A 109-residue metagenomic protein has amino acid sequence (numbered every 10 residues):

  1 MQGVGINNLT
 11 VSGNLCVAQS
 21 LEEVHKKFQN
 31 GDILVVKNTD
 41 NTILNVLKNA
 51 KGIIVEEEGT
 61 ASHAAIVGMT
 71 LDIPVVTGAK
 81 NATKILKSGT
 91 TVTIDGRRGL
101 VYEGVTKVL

Functional and structural regions predicted by a protein language model:
M1-G3: C-terminal amphipathic alpha-helical interaction region
G5, T10-E23, K27-I33, K37-T39 (+1 more regions): Acidic, glycine-rich flexible loop/linker segments
